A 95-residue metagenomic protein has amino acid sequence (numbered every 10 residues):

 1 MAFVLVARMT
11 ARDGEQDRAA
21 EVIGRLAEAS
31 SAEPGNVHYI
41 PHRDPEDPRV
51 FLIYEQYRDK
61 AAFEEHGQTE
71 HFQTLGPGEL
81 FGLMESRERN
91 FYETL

Functional and structural regions predicted by a protein language model:
F3-E33, V37, P41: N-terminal first-folded block
F3-T10, I40-G67: Short, well-ordered beta-strand segments in beta-rich or mixed alpha/beta enzyme and ligand-binding folds
D13, D17, E21, D44-D47 (+3 more regions): Acidic-enriched, low-complexity/disordered segments with a strong bias for Aspartate over Glutamate
R25-V37, Q56-N90: An amphipathic, aromatic/His-enriched active-site/gating alpha helix that lines ligand/cofactor pockets
F91-L95: Short hydrophobic/aromatic patches at helix-to-coil boundaries
